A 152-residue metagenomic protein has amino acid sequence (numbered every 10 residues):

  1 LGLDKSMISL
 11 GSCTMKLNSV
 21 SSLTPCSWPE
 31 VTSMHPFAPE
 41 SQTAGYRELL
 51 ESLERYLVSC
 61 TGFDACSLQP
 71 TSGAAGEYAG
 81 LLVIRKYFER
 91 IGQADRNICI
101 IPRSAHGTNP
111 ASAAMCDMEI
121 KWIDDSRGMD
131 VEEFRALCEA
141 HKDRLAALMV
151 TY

Functional and structural regions predicted by a protein language model:
L1-S9, T14-S21, C26-T32: Flexible inter-domain linker/hinge segments
L10, S67-A75, I101-A105: Active-site nucleophile and cofactor-binding loops and adjacent substrate-binding regions of central metabolic enzymes
S27-S41, V58-S59, A114-W122, K142-V150: Gly-rich Lys/Arg/Thr-decorated short loops/hinges at beta-loop-alpha junctions or inter-strand turns that position
V31-T71, G76: Conserved N-terminal alpha-helix of the aminotransferase class I/II PLP-enzyme fold
Y87-G107: Conserved PLP-anchoring active-site segment centered on the Schiff-base-forming lysine
R103, W122-S126: Short beta->alpha connector loops at strand-helix junctions that form conserved, small/polar/Pro-enriched
M129-Y152: Active-site phosphate-binding strand-loop segment of PLP-dependent enzymes
